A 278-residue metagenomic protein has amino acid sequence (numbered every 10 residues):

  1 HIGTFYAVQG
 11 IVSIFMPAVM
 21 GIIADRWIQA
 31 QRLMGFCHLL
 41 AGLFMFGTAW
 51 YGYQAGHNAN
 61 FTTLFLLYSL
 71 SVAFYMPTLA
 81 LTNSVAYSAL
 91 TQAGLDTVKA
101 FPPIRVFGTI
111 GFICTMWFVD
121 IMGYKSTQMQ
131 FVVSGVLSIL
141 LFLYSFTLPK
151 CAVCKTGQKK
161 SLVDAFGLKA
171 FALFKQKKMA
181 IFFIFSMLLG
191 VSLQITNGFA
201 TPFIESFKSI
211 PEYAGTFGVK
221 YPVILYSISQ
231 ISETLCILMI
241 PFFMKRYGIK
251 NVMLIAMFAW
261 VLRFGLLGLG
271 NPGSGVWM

Functional and structural regions predicted by a protein language model:
H1, G198-Y221: Short amphipathic helix-loop junctions that connect adjacent transmembrane helices in Major Facilitator Superfamily/SLC
H1, S69-A73, K175-T196: Pair of pore-lining "gating" transmembrane helices in MFS-fold secondary transporters
V12-I14, K99-D120: Glycine-rich segments within core transmembrane alpha-helices of 12-TM secondary carriers
F15-Q29, M122-G123, L235-I249: Helix-to-loop junctions at the C-terminal end of transmembrane segments in multipass secondary transporters
L39-N58, F258-P272: C-terminal ends and interior cores of transmembrane alpha-helices in multi-pass membrane transporters/permeases
L67-F107: Cytoplasmic helix-loop-helix junction between adjacent transmembrane helices in 12-TM secondary transporters
Q130-T147: Symmetry-related core transmembrane helices of the 12-TM Major Facilitator Superfamily/SLC fold
P149-I184, S209-A214: Juxtamembrane intracellular "pre-TM" segments in multi-pass secondary transporters
